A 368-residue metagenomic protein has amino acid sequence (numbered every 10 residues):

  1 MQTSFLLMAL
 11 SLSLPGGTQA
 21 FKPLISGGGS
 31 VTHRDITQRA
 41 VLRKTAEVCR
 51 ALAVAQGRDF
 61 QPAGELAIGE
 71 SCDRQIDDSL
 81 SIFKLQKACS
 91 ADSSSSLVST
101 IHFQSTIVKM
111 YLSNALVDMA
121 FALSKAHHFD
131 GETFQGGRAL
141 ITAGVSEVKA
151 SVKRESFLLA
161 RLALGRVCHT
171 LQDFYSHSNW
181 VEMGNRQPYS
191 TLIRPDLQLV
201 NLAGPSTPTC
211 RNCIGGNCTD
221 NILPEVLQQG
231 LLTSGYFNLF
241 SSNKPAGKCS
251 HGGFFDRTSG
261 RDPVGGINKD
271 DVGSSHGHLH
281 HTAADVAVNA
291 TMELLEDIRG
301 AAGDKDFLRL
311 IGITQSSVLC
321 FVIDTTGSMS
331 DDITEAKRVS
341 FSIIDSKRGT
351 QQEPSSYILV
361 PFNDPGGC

Functional and structural regions predicted by a protein language model:
Q2-G165, T170, H177-K305, R309-L310: N-terminal, motif-rich segments that launch catalysis or mediate targeting to/interaction with membranes, typified by
A40, S176, W180, S328-D331 (+1 more regions): Active-site-proximal flexible loops/turns
T170-D173, H177-W180, D324, F362-P365: An acidic- and aromatic-residue-enriched active-site/binding cleft used to recognize and process polar
I313-C368: Von Willebrand factor
